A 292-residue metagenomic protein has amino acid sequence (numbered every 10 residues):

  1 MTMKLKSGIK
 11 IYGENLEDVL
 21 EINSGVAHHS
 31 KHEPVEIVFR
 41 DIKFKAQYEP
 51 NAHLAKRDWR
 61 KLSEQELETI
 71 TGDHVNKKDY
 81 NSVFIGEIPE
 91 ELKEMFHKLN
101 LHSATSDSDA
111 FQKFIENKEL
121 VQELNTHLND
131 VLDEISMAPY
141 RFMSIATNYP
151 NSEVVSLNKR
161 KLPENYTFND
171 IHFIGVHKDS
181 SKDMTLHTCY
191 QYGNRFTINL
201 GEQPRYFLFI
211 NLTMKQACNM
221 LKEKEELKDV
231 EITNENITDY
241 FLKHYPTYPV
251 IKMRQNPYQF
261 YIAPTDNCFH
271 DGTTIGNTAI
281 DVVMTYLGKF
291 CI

Functional and structural regions predicted by a protein language model:
M1-L101: Fe(II)/2-oxoglutarate
L54-F168: Long, mid-chain structured domain cores
N165, L186-Y190, T197-L200, I251-R254 (+1 more regions): A general structural signal for short secondary-structure junctions and capping/turn motifs
F168-T188, Y192: A long, hydrophobic alpha-helical segment
D179, N199-G201, N211, P264-D266 (+1 more regions): Structured loops at beta-to-helix junctions and adjacent beta-edge loops in soluble globular domains
Y192-R205, I210-L212: Short, conserved beta-strand element in jelly-roll/cupin
R205-Y261: Double-stranded beta-helix
D239-I292: Catalytic core of Fe(II)/2-oxoglutarate
